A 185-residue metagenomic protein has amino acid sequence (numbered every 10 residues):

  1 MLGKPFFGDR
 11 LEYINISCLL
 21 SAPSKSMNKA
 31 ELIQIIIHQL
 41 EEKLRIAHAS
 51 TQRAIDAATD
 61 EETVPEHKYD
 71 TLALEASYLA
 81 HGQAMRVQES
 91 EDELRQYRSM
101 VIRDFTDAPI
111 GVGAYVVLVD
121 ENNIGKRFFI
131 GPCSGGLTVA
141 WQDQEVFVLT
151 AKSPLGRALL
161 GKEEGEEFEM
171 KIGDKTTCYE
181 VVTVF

Functional and structural regions predicted by a protein language model:
D9, Y13-N15: Intrinsic-disorder-associated, low-complexity terminal segments enriched in Asp/Asn/His/Tyr and depleted of Lys/Arg
I14, P23-T106: N-terminal intrinsically disordered, low-complexity, charge/repeat-rich segments that act as generic
D104-E169: Non-DNA-binding regulatory cores of transcription-related proteins, predominantly C-terminal effector-binding
I124, I172-T177: Short coil-to-beta-strand transition motifs
C133, V181-F185: Short, compositionally biased
